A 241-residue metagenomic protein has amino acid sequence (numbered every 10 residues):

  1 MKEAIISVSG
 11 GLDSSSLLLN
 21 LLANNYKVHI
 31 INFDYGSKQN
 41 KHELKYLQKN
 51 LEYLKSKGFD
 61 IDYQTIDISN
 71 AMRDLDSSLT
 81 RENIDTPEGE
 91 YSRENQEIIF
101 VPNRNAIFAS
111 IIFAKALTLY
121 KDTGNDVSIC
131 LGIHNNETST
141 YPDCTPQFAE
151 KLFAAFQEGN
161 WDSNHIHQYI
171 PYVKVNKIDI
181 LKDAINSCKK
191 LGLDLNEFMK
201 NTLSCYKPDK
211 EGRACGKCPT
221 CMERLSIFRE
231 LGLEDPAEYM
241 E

Functional and structural regions predicted by a protein language model:
M1-L195: ATP-dependent adenylation/nucleotidyltransferase module used to activate substrates
Q96-E97, E137, N201, E211 (+1 more regions): Glycine-rich, flexible loop/turn motifs
G124, I129, K200-K207, L233-E241: Charge-dense, low-complexity polyampholytic segments
A149, L181-A184, M199-T202, C215-C218 (+1 more regions): Short amphipathic alpha-helical surface patches that serve as generic macromolecular interface elements
G192-G216: Immediate flanking context of iron-sulfur cluster ligation sites
D209-E241: Iron-sulfur (Fe-S) cluster-binding segments and ferredoxin-like electron-carrier domains, especially [2Fe-2S]
